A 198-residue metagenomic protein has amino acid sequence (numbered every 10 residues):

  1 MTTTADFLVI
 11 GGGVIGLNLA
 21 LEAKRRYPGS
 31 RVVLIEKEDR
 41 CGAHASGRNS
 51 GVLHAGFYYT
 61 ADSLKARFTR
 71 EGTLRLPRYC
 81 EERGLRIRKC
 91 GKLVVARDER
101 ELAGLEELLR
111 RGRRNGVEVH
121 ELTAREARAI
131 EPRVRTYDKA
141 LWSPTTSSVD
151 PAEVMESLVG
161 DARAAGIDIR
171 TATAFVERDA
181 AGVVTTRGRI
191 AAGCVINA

Functional and structural regions predicted by a protein language model:
T2-I15, V33: Beta1/beta-strand and adjacent pyrophosphate-binding region of the FAD-binding site in flavoprotein oxidoreductases
I10, A55, N197-A198: Redox-cofactor binding/interface segments in oxidoreductases and associated redox assembly factors
A20, K24, D161: Gly/Ala-rich phosphate-binding loop of Rossmann-like dinucleotide-binding domains, activating on the conserved
K24-R48: Glycine-rich FAD pyrophosphate-binding loop
E36, K89, T123-A124, I169-T173: Short loop/edge segments at beta-strand edges and connector loops that shape dinucleotide/nucleotide cofactor-binding
G51-E126, I130, Y137: Dinucleotide-binding Rossmann-like beta1-alpha1 core, especially the glycine-rich loop that anchors the ADP
A140-A198: Helical element adjacent to the flavin cofactor pocket in flavoenzyme catalytic cores
